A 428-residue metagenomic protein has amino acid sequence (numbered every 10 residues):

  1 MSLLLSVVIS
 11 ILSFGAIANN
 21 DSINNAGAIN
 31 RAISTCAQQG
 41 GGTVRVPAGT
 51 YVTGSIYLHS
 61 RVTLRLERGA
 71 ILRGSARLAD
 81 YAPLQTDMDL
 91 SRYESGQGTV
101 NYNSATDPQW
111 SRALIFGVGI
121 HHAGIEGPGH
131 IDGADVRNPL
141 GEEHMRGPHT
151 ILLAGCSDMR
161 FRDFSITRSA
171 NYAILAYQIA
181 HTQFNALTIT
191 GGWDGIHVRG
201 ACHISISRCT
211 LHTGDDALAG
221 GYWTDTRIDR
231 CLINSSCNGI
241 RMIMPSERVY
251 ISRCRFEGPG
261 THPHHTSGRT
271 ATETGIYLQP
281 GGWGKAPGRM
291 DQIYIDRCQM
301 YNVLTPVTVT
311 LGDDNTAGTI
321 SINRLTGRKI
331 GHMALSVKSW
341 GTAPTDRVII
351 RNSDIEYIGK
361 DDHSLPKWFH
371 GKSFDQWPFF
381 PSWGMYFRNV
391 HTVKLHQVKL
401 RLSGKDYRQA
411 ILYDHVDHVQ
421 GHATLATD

Functional and structural regions predicted by a protein language model:
L5-D428: Extracellular/periplasmic carbohydrate-active domains that bind, remodel, or depolymerize complex polysaccharides
